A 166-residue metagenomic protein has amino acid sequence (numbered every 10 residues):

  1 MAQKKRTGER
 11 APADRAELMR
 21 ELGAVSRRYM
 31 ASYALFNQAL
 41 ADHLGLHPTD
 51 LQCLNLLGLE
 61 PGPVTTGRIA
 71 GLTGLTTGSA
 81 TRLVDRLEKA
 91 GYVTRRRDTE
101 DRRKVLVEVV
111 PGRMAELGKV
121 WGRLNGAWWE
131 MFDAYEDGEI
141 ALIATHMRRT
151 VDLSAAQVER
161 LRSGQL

Functional and structural regions predicted by a protein language model:
M1-L44: N-terminal leader segment of winged-helix/HTH proteins
K4, G122-L166: Terminal interaction helix/tail motif
E21-A24, R28, G112, R123 (+1 more regions): Charged, amphipathic alpha-helical oligomerization/scaffolding segments
M30-Y33, P61, V151-A155: A structural signal for well-ordered alpha-helices, especially hydrophobic packing surfaces of coiled-coils
N37-L75: N-terminal helix-turn-helix DNA-binding core of bacterial DNA-binding proteins
G78: Key DNA-contact positions within bacterial/archaeal DNA-binding proteins
D85-A141: Charged, amphipathic alpha-helical coiled-coil/dimerization segments
